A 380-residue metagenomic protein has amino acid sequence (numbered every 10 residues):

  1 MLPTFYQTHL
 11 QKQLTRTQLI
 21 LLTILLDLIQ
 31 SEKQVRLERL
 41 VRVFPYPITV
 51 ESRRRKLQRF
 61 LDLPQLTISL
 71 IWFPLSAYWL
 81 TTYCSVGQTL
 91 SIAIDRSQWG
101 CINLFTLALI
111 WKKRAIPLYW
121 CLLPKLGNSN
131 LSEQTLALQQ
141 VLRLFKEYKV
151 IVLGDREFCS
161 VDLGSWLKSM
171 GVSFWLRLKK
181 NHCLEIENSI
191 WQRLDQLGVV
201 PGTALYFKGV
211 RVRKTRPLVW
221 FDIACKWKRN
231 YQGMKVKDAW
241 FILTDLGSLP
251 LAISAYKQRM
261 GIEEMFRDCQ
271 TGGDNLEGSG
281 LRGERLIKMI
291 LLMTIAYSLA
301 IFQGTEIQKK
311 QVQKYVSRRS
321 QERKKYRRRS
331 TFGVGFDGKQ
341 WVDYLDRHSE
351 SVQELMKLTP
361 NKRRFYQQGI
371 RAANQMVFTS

Functional and structural regions predicted by a protein language model:
M1-Q34, I71-F73, G87-L90, C101 (+1 more regions): Single, function-defining residue in the core of a domain
I20-L61: A structured, charge-rich N-terminal accessory region that forms the first stable segment of a protein and links
L26, R54-R114: Active-site-proximal, Lys/Arg-enriched surface segment that forms a nucleic-acid-binding/basic interface patch
